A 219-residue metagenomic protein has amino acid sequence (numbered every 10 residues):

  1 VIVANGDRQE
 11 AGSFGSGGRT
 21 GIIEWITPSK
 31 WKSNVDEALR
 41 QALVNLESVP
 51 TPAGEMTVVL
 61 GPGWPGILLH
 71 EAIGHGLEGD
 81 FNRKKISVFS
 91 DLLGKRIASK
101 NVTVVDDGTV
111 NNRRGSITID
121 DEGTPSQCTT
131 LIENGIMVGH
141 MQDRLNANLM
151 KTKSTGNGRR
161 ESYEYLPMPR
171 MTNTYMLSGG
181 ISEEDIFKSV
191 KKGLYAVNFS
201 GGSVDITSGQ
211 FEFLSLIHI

Functional and structural regions predicted by a protein language model:
V1-A72, G76, G139: Internal alpha/beta scaffold segment
G15-E24, E78-K84, L145-R160: Extended active-site and interfacial segments that coordinate phosphate-rich ligands in large catalytic machineries
K32-V35, L39, G66, I86 (+3 more regions): Alpha-helix initiation and N-capping motif
E37-R40, L77-K84, P125: N-terminal processing/targeting junctions
D80-I97: Amphipathic alpha-helical
L92-I217: Dual-mode signal for accessory low-complexity, basic/Gly-rich regions
